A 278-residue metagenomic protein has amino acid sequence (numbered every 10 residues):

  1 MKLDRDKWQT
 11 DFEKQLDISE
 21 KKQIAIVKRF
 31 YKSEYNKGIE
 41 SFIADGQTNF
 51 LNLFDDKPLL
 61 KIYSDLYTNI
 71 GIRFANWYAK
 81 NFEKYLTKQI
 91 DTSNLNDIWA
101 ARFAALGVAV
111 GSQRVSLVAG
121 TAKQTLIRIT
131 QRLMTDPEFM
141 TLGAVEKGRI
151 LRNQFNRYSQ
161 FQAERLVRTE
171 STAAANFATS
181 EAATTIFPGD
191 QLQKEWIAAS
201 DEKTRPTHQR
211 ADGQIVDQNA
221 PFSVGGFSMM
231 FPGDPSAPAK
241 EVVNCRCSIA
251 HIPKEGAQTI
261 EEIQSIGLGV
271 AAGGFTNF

Functional and structural regions predicted by a protein language model:
M1-Y158, Q162, I252-F278: N-terminal leader/targeting and assembly helices and adjacent pre-domain segments
R157, F161-S265: Acidic, glycine-rich two-metal-ion catalytic cores of nucleic acid-processing enzymes
